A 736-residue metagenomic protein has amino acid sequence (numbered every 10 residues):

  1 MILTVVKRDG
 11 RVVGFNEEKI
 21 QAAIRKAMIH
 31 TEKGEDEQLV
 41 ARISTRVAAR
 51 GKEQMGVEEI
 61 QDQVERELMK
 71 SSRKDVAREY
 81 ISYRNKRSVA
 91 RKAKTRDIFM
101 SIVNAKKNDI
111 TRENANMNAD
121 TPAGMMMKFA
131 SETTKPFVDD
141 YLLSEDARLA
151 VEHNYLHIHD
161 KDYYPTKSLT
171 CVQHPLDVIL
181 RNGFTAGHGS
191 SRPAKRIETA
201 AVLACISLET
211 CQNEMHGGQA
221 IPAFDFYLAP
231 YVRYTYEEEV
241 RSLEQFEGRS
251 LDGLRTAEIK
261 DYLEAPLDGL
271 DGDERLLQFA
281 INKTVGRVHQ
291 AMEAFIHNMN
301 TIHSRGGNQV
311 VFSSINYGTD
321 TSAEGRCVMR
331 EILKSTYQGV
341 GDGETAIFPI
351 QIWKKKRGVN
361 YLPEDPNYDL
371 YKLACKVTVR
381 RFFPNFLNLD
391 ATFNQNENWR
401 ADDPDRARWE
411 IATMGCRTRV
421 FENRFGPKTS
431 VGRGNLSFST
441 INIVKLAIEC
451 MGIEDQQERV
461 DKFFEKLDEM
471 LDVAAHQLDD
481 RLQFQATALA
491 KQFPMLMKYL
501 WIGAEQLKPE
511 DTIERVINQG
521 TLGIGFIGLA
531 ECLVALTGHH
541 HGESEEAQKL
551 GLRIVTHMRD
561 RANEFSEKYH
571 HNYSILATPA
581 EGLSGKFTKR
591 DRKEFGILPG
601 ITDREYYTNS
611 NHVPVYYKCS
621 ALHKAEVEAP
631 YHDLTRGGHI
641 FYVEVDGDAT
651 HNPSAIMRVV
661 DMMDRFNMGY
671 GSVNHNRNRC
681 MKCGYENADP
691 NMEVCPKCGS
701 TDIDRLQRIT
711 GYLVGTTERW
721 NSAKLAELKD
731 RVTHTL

Functional and structural regions predicted by a protein language model:
M1-V103, A726-V732: Charged, amphipathic alpha-helical regulatory modules used for macromolecular assembly or allosteric control
L3, T45-G51, S313-N316, E531-L533 (+2 more regions): Short, hydrophobic beta-strand segments
N16, Y685, G711-Y712: Conformational switch/transducer regions in large eukaryotic molecular machines and scaffolds
V76-N85, N667-G669, N674-N676, E718-L736: Long, highly charged low-complexity segments enriched in Glu/Asp and Lys/Arg with interspersed Ser/Thr
V89-A90, R96-N518, H539-H540, S544-D704 (+1 more regions): Conserved catalytic cores of very large enzyme subunits
L522-A535, T556: Contiguous, well-ordered alpha-helical segments that form the cores/surfaces of helical PPI scaffolds
M692, P696-L736: Long insertion/accessory domains within large nucleic-acid-processing enzymes
